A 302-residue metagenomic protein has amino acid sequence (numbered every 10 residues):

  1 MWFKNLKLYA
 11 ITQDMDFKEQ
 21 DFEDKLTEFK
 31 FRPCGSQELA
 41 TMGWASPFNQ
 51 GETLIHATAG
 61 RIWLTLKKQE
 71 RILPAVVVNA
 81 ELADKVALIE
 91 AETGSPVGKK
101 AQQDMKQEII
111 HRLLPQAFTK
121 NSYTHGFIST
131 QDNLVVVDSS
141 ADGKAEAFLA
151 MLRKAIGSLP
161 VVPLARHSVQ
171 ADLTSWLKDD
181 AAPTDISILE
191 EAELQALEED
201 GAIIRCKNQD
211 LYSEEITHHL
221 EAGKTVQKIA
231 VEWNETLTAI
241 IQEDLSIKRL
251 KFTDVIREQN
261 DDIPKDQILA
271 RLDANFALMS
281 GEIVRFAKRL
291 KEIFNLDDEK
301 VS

Functional and structural regions predicted by a protein language model:
M1-S302: Intrinsically disordered, low-complexity, charge-rich terminal extensions of nucleic-acid-associated complexes
